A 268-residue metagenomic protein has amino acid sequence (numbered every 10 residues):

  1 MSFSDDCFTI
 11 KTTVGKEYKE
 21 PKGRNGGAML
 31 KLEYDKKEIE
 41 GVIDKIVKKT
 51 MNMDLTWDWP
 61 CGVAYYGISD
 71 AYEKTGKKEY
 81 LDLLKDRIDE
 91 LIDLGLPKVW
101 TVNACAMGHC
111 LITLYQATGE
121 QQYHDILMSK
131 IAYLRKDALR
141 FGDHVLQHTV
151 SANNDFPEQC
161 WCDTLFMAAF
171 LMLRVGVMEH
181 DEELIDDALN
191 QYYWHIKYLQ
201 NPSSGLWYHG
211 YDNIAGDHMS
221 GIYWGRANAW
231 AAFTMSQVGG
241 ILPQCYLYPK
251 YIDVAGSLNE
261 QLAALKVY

Functional and structural regions predicted by a protein language model:
S2, D6-Y268: Glycan-recognition and catalytic cores of secretory/periplasmic carbohydrate-active enzymes
